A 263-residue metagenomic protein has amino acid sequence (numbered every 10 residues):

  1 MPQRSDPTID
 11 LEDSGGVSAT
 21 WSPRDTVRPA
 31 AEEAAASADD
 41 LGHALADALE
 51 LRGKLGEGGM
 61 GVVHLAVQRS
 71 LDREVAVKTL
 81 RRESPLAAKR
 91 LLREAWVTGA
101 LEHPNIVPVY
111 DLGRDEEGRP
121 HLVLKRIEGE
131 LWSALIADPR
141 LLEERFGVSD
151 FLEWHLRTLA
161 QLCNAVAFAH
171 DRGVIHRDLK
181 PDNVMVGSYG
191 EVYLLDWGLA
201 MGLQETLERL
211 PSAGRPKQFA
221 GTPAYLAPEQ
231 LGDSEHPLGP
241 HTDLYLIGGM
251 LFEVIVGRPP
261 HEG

Functional and structural regions predicted by a protein language model:
Q3-I9, D13, A30-G263: Conserved ATP-binding/catalytic core of the eukaryotic-like protein kinase fold, especially serine/threonine kinases
L11-S22: N-terminal intrinsically disordered, low-complexity tails
